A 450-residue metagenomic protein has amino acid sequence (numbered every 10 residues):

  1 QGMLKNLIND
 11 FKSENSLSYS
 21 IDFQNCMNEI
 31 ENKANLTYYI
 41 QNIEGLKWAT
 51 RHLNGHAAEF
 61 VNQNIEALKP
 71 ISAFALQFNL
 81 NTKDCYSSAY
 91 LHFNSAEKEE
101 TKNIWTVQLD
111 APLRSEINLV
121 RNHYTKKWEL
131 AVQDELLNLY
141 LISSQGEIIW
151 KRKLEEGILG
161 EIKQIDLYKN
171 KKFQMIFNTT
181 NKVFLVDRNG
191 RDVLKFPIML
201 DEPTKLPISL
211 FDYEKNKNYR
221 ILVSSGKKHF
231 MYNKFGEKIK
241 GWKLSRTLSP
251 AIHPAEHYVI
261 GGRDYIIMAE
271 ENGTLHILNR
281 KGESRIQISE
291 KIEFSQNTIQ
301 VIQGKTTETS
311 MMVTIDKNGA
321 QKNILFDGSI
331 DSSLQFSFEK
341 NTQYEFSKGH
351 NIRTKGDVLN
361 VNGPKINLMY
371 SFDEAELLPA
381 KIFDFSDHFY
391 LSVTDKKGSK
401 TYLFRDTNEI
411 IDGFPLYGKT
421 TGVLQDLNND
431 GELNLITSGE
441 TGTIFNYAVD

Functional and structural regions predicted by a protein language model:
Q1-Q24: Single conserved position on a long alpha-helix in the C-terminal lobe of the eukaryotic protein kinase
E31-E100: Leucine-rich, highly hydrophobic segment in Treponema pallidum outer-membrane-associated proteins
A96-S115, E147-L154, V193-E202, I239-T247 (+5 more regions): Aromatic (tryptophan-biased) beta-strands that constitute blades/sheets of beta-rich domains
T106-L137: Beta-strand-rich domains and repeat architectures in extracellular enzymes and scaffolds, especially beta-propellers
P112-N118, G157-I165, E202-F211, L248-H257 (+4 more regions): Repeated scaffold domains used in trafficking and secretory/extracellular systems, primarily beta-propellers
V120, Y124-K127, D166-Q174, D212-R220 (+5 more regions): Acidic, glycine-anchored loop motifs typical of Ca2+
L136-Y140, T180-F184, G226-F230, E271-L275 (+4 more regions): Loop/turn residues immediately N-terminal
T421-D450: Blade-level signature of beta-propeller repeat domains, shared across WD40, Kelch, NHL, RCC1 and BNR/Asp-box propellers
